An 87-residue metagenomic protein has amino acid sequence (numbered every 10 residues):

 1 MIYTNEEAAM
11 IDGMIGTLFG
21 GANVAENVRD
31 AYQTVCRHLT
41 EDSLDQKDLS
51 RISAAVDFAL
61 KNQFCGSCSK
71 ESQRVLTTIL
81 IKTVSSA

Functional and structural regions predicted by a protein language model:
M1-N5, D42: Tandem-repeat/low-complexity and Cys-motif detector
E6-M10, N27, D48-R51, E71 (+1 more regions): Residue-level detector of well-ordered alpha-helical segments, enriched for hydrophobic/aromatic packing positions
A8, R37-H38, K61, A87: Cationic, hydrophobic amphipathic alpha-helical membrane-interacting segments
G13-L60: Amphipathic alpha-helical interaction modules
T17, G21, A54-A87: Amphipathic alpha-helical binding modules
